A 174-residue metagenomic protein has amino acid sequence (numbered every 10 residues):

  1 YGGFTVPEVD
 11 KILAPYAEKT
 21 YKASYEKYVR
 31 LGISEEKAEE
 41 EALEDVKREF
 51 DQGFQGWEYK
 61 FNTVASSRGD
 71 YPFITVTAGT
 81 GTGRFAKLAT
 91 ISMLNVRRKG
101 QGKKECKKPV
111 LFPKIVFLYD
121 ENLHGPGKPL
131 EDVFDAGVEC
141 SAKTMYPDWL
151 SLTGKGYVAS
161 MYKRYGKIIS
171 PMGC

Functional and structural regions predicted by a protein language model:
Y1-C174: Conserved catalytic cores of very large enzyme subunits
